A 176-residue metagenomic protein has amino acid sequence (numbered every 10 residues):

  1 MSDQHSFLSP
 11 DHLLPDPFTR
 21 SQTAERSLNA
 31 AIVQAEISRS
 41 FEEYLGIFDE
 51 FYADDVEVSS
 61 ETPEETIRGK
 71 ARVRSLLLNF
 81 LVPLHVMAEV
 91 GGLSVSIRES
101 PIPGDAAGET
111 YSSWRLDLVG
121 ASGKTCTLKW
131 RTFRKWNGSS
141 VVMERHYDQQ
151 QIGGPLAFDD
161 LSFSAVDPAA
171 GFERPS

Functional and structural regions predicted by a protein language model:
S2-S176: C-terminal and inter-domain tail/linker signature
